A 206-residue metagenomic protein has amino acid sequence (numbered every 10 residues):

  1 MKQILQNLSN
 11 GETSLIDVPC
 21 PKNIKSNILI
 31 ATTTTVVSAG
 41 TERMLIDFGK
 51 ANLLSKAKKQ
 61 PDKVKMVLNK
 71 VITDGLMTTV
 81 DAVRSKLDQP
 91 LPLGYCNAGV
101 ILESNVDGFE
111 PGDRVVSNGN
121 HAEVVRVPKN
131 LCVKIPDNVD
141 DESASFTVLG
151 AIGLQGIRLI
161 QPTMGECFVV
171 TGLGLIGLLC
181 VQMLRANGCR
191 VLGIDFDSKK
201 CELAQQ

Functional and structural regions predicted by a protein language model:
M1-S38, E42-L45, G108, D113 (+1 more regions): Conserved, well-structured beta-alpha core segment at the onset of a catalytic domain
P21-V36, G49-N118: Glycine-rich beta-strand-centered segment in the early N-terminal region that forms part of a ligand/cofactor-binding
T34, D113-V115, V124, C167 (+1 more regions): Residue-level marker of beta-strand positions
P92, N118-N130: A structural motif shared across PLP-dependent enzymes of the aminotransferase-like
N97, N105, N120-H121, L131 (+2 more regions): A generic "binding-loop/recognition-motif" signal
A98, K129, L154-R158: Predominant activation on well-ordered alpha-helical scaffold segments within soluble catalytic domains
N130-E142: Glycine/charged-rich beta-loop-alpha catalytic/anionic-binding loops adjacent to active sites
S143-Q206: Mid-domain Rossmann-like dinucleotide-binding core that forms the NAD(H)/NADP(H) cofactor-binding site
